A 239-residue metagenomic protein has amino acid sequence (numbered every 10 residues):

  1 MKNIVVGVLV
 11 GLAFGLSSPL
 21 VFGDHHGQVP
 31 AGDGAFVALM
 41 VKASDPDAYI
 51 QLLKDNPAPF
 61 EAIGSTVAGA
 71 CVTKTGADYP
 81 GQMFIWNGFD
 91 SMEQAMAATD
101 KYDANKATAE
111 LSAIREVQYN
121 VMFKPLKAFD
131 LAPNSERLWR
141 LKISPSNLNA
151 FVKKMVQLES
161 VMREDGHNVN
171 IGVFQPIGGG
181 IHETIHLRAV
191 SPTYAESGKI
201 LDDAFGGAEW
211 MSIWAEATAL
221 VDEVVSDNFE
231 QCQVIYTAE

Functional and structural regions predicted by a protein language model:
M1-I4: Positively charged n-region of N-terminal signal peptides that target proteins for export
G7-S17: Bacterial N-terminal signal peptides
L20-E239: Short S/T/G/P-rich N-terminal loop/turn motif that feeds into the first structured element of a domain
